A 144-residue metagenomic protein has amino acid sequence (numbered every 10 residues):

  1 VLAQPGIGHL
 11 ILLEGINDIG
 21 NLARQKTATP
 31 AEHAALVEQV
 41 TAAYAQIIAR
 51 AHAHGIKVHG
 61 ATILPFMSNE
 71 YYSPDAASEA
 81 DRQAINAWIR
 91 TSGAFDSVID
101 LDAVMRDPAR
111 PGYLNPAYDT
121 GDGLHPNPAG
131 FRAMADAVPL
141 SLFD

Functional and structural regions predicted by a protein language model:
V1-E38: Oxyanion-hole/transition-state-stabilizing segment in secreted/luminal serine hydrolases and related acyltransferases
V1-P5, A49-R50, D144: Surface-exposed acidic, glycine-flexible loop patches that form ligand/cofactor-binding and adhesion interfaces
A3-Q4, A53-H54, S92: Alpha-helix C-cap/termination motif
G8-E14, I56-T62, S97-D100, H125: Structural recognition of the beta-strand scaffold that forms the well-ordered cores of secreted hydrolase catalytic
E14, H54, N69-Y72: Extended, charge-rich intrinsically disordered regulatory tails
G20-A23, I63-D144: Catalytic His-Asp segment of secreted/periplasmic serine-dependent ester chemistry enzymes
P30, A34-A45, E79-Q83, P128 (+1 more regions): Non-membrane alpha-helical structural segments and their capping/turn regions in soluble enzymes
Y44-H52: Surface-exposed amphipathic alpha-helices with a cationic face
